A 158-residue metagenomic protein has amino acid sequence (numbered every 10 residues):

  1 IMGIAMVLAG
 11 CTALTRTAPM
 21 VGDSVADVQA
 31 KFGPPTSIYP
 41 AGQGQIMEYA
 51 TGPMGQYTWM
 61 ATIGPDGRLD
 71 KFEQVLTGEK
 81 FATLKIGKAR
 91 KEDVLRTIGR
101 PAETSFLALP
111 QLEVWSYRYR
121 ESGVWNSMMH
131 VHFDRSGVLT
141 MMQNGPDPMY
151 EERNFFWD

Functional and structural regions predicted by a protein language model:
I1-I4: Sec-dependent signal peptide recognition, specifically the positively charged N-region followed immediately by
V7-G10: C-terminal motif of bacterial Sec signal peptides marking the signal peptidase cleavage site
T12-D158: Residues within mature, well-folded domains
